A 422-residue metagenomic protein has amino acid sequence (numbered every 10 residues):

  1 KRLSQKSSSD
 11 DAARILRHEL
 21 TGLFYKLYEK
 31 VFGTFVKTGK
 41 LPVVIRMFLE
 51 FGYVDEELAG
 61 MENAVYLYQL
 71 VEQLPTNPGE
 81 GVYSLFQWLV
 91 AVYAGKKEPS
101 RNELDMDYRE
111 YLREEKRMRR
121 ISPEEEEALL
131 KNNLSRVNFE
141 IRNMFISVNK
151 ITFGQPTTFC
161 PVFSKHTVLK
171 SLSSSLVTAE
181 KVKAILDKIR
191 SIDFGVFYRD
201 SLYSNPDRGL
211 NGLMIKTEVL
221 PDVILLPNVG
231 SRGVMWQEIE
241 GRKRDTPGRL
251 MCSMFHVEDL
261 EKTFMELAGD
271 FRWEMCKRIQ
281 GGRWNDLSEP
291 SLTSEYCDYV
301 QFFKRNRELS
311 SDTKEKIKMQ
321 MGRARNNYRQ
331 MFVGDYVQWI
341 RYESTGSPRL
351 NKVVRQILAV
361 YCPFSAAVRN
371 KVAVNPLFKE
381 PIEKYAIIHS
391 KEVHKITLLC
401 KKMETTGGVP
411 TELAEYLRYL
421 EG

Functional and structural regions predicted by a protein language model:
K1-I15: Sequence-structural signature of the catalytic-core scaffold of metal-dependent phosphohydrolases that act on
A12-A13, R17-T21, Y25, E29-K188 (+1 more regions): Active-site-flanking segments in enzyme catalytic domains
